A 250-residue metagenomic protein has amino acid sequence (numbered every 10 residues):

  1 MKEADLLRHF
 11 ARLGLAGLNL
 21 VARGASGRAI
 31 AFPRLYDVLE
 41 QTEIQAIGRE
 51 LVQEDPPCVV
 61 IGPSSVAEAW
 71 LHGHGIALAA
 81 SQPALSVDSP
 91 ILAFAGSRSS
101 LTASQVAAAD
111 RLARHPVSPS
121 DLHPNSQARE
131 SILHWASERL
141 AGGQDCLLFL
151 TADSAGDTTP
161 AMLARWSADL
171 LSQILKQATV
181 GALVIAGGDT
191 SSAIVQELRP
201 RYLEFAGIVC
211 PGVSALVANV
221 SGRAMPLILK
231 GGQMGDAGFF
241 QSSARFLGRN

Functional and structural regions predicted by a protein language model:
M1-V52, R249-N250: Cap/lid and interdomain-hinge subdomains that line or gate substrate/regulatory clefts in soluble alpha/beta enzymes
L13, G27-A29, E50-D55, P83-D88 (+4 more regions): Solvent-exposed alpha-helices and their adjacent loops that cap or buttress functional pockets in soluble metabolic
G17-R23, L35-V38, V59-P63, E68 (+4 more regions): General beta-strand structural signal in soluble alpha/beta enzymes
A31-L35, P57-V59, P90-L92, G143-L147 (+2 more regions): Residue-level preference for the first positions of well-ordered beta-strands
A46-R49, E68, E130-I132, A136-A141 (+2 more regions): Catalytic cores of soluble, metal-dependent hydrolases
P63-S89, G207-I228: Short, flexible loop segments at boundaries between secondary-structure elements
Q82-L163, L170-L171: Redox- and metal-dependent alpha/beta enzyme cores, enriched for Fe-S-associated oxidoreductases and cofactor-handling
V180, D189-F239: Conserved, well-ordered active-site substructure
